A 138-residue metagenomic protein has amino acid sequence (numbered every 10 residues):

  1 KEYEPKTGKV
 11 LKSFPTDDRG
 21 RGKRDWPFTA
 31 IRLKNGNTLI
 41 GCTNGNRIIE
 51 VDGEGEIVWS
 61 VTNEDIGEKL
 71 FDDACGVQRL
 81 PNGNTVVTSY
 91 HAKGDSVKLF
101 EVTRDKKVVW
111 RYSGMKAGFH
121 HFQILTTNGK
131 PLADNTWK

Functional and structural regions predicted by a protein language model:
K1-K138: Histidine-/acidic-rich catalytic cores in large beta-rich domains
